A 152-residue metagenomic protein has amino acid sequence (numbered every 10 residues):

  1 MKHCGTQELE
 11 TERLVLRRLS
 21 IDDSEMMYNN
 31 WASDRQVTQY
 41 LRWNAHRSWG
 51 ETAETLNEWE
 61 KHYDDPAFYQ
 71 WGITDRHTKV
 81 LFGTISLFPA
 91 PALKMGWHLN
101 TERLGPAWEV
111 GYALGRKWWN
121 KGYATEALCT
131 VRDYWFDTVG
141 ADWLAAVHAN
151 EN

Functional and structural regions predicted by a protein language model:
M1-K117, T130-Y134, T138-W143, A149: GNAT-family acyltransferases
N120-T125: Glycine-rich acyl-CoA binding loop
N152: Conserved histidine-centered catalytic loops in small-molecule metabolism enzymes
